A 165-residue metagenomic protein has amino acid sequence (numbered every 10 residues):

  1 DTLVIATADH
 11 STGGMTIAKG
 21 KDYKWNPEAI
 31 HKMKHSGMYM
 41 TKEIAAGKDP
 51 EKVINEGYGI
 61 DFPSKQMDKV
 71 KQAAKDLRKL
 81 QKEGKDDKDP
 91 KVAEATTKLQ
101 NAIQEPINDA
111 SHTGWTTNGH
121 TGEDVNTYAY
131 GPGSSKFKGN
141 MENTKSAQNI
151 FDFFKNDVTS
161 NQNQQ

Functional and structural regions predicted by a protein language model:
D1-Q164: A post-motif C-terminal structural segment
